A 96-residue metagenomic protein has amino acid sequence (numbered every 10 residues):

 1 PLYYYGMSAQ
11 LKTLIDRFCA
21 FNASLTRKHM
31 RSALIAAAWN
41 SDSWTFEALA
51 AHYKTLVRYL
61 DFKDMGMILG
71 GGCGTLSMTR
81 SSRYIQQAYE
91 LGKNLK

Functional and structural regions predicted by a protein language model:
P1-L60: Helix-loop-strand module that forms the ligand-binding subsite of alpha/beta enzymes
A51-K96: Glycine-rich phosphate/pyrophosphate-binding loop and the adjoining helix
